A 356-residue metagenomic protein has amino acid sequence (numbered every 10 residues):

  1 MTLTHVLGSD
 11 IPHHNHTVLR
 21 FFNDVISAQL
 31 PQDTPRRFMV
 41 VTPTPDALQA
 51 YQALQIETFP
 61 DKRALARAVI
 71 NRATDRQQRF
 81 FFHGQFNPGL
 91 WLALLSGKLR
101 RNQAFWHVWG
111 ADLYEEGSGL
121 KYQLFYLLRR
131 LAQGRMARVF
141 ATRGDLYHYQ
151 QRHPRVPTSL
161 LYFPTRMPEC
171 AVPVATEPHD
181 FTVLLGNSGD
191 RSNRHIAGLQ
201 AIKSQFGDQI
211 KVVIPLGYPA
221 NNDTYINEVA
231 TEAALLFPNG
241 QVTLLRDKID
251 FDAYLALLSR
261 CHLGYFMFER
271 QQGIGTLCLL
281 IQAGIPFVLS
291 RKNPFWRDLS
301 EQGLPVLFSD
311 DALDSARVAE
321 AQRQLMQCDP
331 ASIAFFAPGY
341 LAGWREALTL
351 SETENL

Functional and structural regions predicted by a protein language model:
L3-N23, F82-Q85, R191-N193: A short, glycine/small-residue-rich beta-strand->loop->alpha-helix junction that serves as a flexible
I11-H13, S315-L356: A charged, aromatic-enriched C-terminal amphipathic alpha-helix characteristic of glycosyltransferases across folds
V69-L90, Q103, L263: Short N-terminal targeting/anchoring amphipathic segment
R79-F81, K98-G117: Active-site proximal beta-strand in glycosyltransferases
L120-V139: Membrane-proximal helix-turn-helix segments that form the acceptor-binding/catalytic region of lipid-linked
G134-P178: Donor nucleotide-sugar binding/catalytic pocket of nucleotide-sugar-dependent glycosyltransferases
P173-N193, G198-I202, V212-I214, S332-I333 (+2 more regions): Conserved donor-binding/catalytic core segment of Leloir-type glycosyltransferases
N227-K248: Nucleotide-activated donor-binding/catalytic signature segment of Leloir-type glycosyltransferases, i.e., the conserved
